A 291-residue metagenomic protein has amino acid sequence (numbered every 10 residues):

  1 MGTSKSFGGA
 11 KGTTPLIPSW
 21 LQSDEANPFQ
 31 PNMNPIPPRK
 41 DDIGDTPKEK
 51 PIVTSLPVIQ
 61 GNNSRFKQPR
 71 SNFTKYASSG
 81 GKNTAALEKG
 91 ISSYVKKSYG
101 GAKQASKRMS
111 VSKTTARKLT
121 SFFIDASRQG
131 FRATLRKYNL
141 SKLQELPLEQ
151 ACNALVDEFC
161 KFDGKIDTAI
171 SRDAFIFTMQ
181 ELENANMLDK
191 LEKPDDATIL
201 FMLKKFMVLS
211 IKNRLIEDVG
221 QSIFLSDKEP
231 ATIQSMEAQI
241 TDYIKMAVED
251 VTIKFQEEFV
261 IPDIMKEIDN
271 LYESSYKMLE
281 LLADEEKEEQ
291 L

Functional and structural regions predicted by a protein language model:
M1-G130: N-terminal leader regions
L21-Q22, S92-V95, L135, V156 (+3 more regions): Residue-level detector of alpha-helical secondary structure
S78, K96, G100, I124 (+11 more regions): Generic surface-pattern signal
Y99-S210: Long amphipathic alpha-helical segments with strong coiled-coil/leucine-zipper propensity
E158-F162, N213, D218, S222: Hydrophobic alpha-helical segments involved in membrane association or supramolecular assembly
E217-L291: Alpha-helical oligomerization segments
